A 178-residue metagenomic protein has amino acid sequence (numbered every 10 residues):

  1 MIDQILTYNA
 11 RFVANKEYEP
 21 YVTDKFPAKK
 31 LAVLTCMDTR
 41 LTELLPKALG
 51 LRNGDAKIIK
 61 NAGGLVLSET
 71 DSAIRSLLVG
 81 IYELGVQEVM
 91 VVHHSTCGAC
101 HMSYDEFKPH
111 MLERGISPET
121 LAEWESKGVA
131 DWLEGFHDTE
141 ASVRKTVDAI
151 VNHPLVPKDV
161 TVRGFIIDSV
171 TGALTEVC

Functional and structural regions predicted by a protein language model:
M1-K29, G64-T70, I81-L84, A99-C178: Divalent-metal-activated hydrolytic enzyme cores
N9, V33, I59, V91 (+1 more regions): Divalent metal-coordination and catalytic microenvironments
N15, P20-I74: Conserved beta-strand-loop surface patch within small alpha/beta domains used for substrate/adaptor or ligand engagement
L34-C36, V92, F165: Short hydrophobic segments within beta-strands
D38-R40, S95-A99: Gly/Ser/Thr-rich loops at beta-strand to alpha-helix junctions that form or flank small-molecule/cofactor-binding
Y82-H94: Ordered, amphipathic secondary-structure segments that act as subunit-interaction surfaces in large macromolecular
